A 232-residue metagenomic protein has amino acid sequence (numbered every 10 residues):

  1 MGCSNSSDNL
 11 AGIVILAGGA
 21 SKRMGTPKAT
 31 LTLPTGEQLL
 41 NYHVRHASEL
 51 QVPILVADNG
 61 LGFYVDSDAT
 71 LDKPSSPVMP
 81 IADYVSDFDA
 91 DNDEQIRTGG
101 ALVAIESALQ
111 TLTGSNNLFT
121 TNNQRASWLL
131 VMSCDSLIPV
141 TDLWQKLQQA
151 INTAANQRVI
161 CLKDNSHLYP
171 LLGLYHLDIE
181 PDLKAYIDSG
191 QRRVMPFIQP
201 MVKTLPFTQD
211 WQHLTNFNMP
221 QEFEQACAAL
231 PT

Functional and structural regions predicted by a protein language model:
G2-Y169, L174-Q191, P196-L214, Q221 (+1 more regions): Nucleotide and nucleotide-moiety/phosphate-recognizing core
